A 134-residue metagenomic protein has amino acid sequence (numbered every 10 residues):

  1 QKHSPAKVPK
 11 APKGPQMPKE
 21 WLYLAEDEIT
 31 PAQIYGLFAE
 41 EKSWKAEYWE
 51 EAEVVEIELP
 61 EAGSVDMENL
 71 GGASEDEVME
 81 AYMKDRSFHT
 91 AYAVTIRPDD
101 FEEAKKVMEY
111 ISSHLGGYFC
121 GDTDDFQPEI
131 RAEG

Functional and structural regions predicted by a protein language model:
Q1, P9-G134: Acidic (Asp/Glu-rich) sequence patches and key acidic residues that form negatively charged surfaces used
